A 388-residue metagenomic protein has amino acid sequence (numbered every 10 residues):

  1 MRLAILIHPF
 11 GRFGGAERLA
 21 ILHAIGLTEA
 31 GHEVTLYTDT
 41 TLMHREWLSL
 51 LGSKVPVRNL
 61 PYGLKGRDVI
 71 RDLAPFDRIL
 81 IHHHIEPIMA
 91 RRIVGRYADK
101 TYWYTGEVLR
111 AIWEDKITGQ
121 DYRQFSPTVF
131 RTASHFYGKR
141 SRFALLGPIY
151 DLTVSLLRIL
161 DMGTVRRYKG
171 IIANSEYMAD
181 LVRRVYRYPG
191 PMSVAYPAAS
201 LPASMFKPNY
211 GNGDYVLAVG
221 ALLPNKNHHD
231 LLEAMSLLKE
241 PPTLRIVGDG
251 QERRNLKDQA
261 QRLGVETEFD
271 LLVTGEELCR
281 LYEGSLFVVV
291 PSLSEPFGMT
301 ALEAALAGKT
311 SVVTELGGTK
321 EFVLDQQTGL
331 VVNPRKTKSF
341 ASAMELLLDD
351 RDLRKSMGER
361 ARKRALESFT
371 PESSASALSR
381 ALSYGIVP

Functional and structural regions predicted by a protein language model:
L109, Y122-I171, A179: Membrane-proximal helix-turn-helix segments that form the acceptor-binding/catalytic region of lipid-linked
A199, N209-K226, L232-S236, L244-R245: Conserved donor-binding/catalytic core segment of Leloir-type glycosyltransferases
N255-E276: Nucleotide-activated donor-binding/catalytic signature segment of Leloir-type glycosyltransferases, i.e., the conserved
R280-S285: Short alpha-helical donor nucleotide-sugar binding micro-motif in glycosyltransferases
L293: Aromatic "clamp/platform" in nucleotide-sugar-dependent glycosyltransferases that forms part of the donor/acceptor
T310-V313: Short hydrophobic beta-strand element within catalytic cores of glycosyltransferases and related nucleotide-activated
D325-Q326, L330-T337, L346-R351: Conserved acidic donor-binding segment of nucleotide-sugar-dependent glycosyltransferases
L346, L353-S368, S374-R380: A short, well-ordered alpha-helix in the C-terminal region of glycosyltransferases
